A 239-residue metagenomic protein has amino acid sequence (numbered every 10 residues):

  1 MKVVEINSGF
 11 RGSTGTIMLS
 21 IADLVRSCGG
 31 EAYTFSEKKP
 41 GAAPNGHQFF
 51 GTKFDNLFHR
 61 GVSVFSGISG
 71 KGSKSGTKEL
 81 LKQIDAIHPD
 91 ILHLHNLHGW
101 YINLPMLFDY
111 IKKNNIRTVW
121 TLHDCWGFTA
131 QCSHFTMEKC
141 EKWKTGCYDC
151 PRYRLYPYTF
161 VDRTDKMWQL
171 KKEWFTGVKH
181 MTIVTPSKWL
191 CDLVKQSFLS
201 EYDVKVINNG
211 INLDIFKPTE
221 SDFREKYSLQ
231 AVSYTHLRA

Functional and structural regions predicted by a protein language model:
M1-A43, Q48, I87, K112-I116: N-terminal subdomain of nucleotide-sugar transferases
S27-I91: A conserved catalytic-core segment of Leloir-type glycosyltransferases
K82-I102, R117-H123: Short N-terminal targeting/anchoring amphipathic segment
N96-Y101, L122-S133, P151-F160: A short, histidine- and acid-enriched strand-loop-helix "catalytic/donor-clamping" loop that lines the nucleotide-sugar
K113, W126, K142-I183, F198: Membrane-proximal helix-turn-helix segments that form the acceptor-binding/catalytic region of lipid-linked
W168-K171, K217-L229: A short helix/loop element that forms part of the nucleotide-sugar donor recognition site in Leloir-type
W189, G210: Carbohydrate-associated surface elements
T235-A239: Conserved small/polar residues in nucleotide/adenosyl-binding loops
